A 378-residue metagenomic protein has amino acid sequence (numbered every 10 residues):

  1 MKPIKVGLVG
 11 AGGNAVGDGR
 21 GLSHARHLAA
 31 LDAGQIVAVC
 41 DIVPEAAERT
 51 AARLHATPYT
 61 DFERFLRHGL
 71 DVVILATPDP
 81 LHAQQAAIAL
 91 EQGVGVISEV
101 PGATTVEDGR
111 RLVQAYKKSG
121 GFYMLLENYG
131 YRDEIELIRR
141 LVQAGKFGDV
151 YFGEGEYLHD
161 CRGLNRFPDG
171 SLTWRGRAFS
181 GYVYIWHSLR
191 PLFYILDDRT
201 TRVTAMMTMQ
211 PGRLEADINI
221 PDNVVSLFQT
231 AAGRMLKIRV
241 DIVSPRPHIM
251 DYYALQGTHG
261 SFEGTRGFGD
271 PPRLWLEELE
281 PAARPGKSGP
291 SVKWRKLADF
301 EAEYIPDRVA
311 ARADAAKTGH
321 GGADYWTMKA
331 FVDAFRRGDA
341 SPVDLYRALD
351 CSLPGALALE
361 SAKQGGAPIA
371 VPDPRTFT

Functional and structural regions predicted by a protein language model:
M1-R53: N-terminal Rossmann-like dinucleotide-binding module
L8, T60, L75, S98 (+3 more regions): Hydrophobic residues in well-ordered beta-strands that form the structural core
G12-A15, F122, Y129-I218, V224-S226: Predominantly a Rossmann-like dinucleotide-binding segment in NAD(P)-dependent oxidoreductases
G34-A38, D333-C351: Glycine- and charged-residue-rich phosphate/anionic-cofactor binding loop of Rossmann-like
L54-A115, A323: Beta-loop-alpha module in the N-terminal Rossmann-like domain of NAD(P)-dependent dehydrogenases, especially those
G93, G120, G145, G233 (+2 more regions): Glycine-centered short loops/turns at secondary-structure junctions
G121, G148-F152, E360-T378: C-terminal capping/lid region of NAD(P)-dependent oxidoreductase domains
L164, V183-G289, K317, Y325-S341 (+2 more regions): Contiguous beta-strand/loop segments that form the cofactor/metal-binding neighborhood of enzyme cores
